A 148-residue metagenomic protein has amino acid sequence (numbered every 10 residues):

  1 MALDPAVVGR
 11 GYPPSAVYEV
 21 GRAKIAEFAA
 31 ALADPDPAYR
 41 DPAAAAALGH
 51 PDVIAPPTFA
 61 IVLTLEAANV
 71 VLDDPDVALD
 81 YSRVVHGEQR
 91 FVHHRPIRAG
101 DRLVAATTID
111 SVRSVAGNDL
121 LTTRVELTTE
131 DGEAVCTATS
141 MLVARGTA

Functional and structural regions predicted by a protein language model:
M1-H86: Hot-dog-fold acyl-thioester-processing enzymes
M1-L3, E88, V92-A148: HotDog/MaoC-like acyl-thioester-processing domains
